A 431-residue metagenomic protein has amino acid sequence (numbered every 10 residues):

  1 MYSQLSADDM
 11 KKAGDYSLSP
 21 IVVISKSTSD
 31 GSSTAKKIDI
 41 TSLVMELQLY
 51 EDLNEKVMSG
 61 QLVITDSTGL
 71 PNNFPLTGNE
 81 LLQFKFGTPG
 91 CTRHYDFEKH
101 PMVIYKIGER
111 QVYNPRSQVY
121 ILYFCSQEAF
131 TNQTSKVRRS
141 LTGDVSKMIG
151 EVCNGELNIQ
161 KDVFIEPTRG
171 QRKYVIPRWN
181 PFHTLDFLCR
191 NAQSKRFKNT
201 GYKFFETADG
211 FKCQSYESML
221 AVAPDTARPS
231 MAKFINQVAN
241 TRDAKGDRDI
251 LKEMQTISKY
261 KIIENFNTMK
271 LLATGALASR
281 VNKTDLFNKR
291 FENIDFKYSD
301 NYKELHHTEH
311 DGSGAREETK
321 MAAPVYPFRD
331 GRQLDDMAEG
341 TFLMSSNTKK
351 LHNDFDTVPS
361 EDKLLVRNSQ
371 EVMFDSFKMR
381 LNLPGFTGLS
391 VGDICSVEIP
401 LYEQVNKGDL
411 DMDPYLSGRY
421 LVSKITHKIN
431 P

Functional and structural regions predicted by a protein language model:
M1-T134: Assembly/oligomerization scaffold segments
L47-T77, N236-P431: An acidic/polar, Gly/Ser/Thr-rich interaction patch typically located in mid-to-C-terminal regions of proteins
P75-T77, F97, R138-S146, P177-L185 (+2 more regions): Solvent-exposed, acidic/flexible segments
N114, I121, R139-N154: Periplasmic POTRA and POTRA-like interaction domains that precede and scaffold membrane channels/assemblies
V119-L122, S126-E128, V163-A273, L277-K283 (+3 more regions): Short beta-strand-centered interaction patches in the first periplasmic/extracellular domains of large envelope
T131-S140, V152, L188, G392: Subunit-assembly interface segments of extracellular/virion macromolecular structures
N132, K147-I176: N-terminal export/assembly leaders
C153-N158, C189-S194, V397: Sec-exported extracytoplasmic/periplasmic mature domains
